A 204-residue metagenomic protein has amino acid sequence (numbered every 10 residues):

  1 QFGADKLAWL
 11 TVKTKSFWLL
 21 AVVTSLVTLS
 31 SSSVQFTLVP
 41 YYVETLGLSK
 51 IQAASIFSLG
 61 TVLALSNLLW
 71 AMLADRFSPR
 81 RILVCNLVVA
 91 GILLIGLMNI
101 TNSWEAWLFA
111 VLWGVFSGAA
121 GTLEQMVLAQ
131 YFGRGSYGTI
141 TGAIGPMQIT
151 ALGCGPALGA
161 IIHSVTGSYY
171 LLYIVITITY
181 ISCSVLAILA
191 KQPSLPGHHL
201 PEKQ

Functional and structural regions predicted by a protein language model:
Q1-F17: Juxtamembrane intracellular "pre-TM" segments in multi-pass secondary transporters
K13-L68, G155: Extracytoplasmic gate region of multi-pass secondary transporters
P40, Q125-Y131: Intracellular helix-loop hinge segments at the cytoplasmic ends of transmembrane helices in 12-TM rocker-switch-type
Y42-V43, L73-A74, G159-G167: Interfacial helix-cap and linker-helix signal at transmembrane-aqueous boundaries of multi-pass secondary transporters
G60-L63, N67, A74-V127: C-terminal transmembrane helical hairpin of 12-TM major facilitator-type secondary transporters
F132-T166: A late C-terminal transmembrane helix in Major Facilitator Superfamily
I161-T179: A membrane-interface helix-boundary motif in multi-pass transporters
I176-Q204: Multi-pass alpha-helical transporter architecture, strongest for 12-TM Major Facilitator/SLC carriers used
